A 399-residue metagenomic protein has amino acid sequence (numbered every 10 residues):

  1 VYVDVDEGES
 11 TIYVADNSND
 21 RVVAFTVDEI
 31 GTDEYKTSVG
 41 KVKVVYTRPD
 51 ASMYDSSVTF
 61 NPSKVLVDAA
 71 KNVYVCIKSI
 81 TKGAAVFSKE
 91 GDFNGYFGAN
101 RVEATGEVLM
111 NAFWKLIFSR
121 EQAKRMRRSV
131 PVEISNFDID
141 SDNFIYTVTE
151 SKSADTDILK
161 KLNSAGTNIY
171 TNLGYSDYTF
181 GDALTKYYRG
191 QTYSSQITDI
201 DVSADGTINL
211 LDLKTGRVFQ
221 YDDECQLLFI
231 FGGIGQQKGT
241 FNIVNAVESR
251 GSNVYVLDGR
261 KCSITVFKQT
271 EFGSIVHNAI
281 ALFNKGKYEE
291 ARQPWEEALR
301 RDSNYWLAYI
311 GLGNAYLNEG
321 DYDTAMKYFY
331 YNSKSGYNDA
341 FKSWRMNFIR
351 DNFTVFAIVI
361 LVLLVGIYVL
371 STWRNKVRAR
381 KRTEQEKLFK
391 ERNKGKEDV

Functional and structural regions predicted by a protein language model:
V1-Y322, N332, D339-V399: Eukaryotic scaffold repeat domains enriched in small/polar residues
